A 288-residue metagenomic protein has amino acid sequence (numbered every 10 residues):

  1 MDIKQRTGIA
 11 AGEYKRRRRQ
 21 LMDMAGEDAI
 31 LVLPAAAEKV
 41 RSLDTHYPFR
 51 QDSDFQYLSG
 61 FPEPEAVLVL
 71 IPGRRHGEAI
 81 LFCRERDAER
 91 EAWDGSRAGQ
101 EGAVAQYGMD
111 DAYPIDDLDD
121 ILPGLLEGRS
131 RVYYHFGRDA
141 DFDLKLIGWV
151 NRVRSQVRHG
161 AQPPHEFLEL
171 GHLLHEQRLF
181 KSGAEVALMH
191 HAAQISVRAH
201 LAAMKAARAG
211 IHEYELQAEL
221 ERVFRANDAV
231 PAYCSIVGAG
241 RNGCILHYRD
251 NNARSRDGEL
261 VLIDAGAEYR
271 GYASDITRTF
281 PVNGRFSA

Functional and structural regions predicted by a protein language model:
M1-R198: A composition/biophysics-driven feature that prefers long, compositionally simple stretches
D2-Q5, V230-G243: Short, basic/aromatic beta-hairpin or loop at an interaction surface
A25, L68, M189, L220 (+2 more regions): Buried hydrophobic positions in well-ordered alpha/beta secondary-structure cores of metabolic enzymes
V32, V69, I236-G238, H247 (+3 more regions): Structured core elements
A36, G240, D264-G266, T277 (+1 more regions): Anionic group-transfer/hydrolysis microenvironments
P48-F49, S274-A288: Short, compositionally biased
L58-P62, G73-R74, Q156-V157, P231 (+1 more regions): Acidic/histidine-enriched ion/cofactor-binding microenvironments in catalytic or ligand-binding pockets
R178-D228, Y233: Active-site pocket-lining segments that scaffold enzyme catalytic pockets across diverse folds
